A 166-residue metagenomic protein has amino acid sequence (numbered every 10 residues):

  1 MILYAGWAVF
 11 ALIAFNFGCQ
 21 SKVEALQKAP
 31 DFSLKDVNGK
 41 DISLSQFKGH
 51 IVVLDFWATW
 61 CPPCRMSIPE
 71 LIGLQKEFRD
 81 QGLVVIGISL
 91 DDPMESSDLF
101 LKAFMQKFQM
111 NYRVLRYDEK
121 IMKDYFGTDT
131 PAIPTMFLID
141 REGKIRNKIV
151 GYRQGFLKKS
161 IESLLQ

Functional and structural regions predicted by a protein language model:
A5-N16: Bacterial N-terminal signal peptides
C19-L44, Y112: N-terminal "domain-start" segment that seeds a small globular fold
A29-P30, V52, I133-P134: Short loop/turn microsegments at loop-to-beta-strand junctions
S43-P62: Short active-site neighborhood of thiol/selenol oxidoreductases, capturing the structured segment around
F47-H50, D80, M110, P131: Active-site acidic short loop of glycosyltransferases
M66-F108, E119-D124: Structural microenvironment flanking redox-active thiols in thiol-disulfide oxidoreductases
Q106-M110, R116-E162: Thiol/disulfide oxidoreductase modules built on the thioredoxin-like
